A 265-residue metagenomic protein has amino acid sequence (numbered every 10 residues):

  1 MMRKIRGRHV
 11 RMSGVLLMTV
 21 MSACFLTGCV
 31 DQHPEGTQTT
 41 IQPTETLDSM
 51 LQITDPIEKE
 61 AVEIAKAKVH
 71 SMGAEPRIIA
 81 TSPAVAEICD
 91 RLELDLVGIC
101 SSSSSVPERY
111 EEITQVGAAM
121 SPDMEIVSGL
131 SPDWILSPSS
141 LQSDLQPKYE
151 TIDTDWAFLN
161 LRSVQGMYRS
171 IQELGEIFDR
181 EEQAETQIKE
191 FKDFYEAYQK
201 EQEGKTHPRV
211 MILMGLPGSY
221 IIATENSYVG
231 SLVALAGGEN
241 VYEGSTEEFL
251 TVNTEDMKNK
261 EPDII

Functional and structural regions predicted by a protein language model:
R3-L17, G28-A84, E182-I212: Bacterial Sec-exported substrate-binding components of ABC uptake systems
L51-I53, K68-R77, D144-S219, E239-T246 (+1 more regions): Extracytoplasmic substrate-binding proteins
R77-L130, W134-S140, V241: A short, structured surface patch at a secondary-structure boundary
S102-V106, I221-F249: Alpha-helical, coiled-coil/dimerization segments enriched in small aliphatic residues
M124-S131, T151-I152, V252-E261: Short helices/loops that flank or line small-molecule/ion binding pockets
L130-I135, G238, K260-I265: Alpha-to-beta junction loops
S143-D144, G230: Secondary-structure junction motif
